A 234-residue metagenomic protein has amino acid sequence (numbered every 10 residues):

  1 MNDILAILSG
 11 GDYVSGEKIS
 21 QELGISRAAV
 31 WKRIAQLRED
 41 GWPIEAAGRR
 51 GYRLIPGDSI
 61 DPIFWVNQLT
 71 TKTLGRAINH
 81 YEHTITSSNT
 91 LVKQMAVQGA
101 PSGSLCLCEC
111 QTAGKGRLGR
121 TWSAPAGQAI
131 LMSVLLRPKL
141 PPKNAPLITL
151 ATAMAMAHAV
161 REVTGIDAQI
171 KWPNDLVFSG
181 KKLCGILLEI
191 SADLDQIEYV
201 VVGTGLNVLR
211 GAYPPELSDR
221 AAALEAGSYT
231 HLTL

Functional and structural regions predicted by a protein language model:
N2-R161: N-terminal lobe of the biotin/lipoate ligase/transferase fold
L54-I60, D219-R220, E225-G227: Short, exposed beta-strand "edge-strand" segments with a Pro/Gly-rich flavor and a Y/T-containing core
A124-A221, E225: Nucleotide and nucleotide-moiety/phosphate-recognizing core
Y229-L234: Conserved small/polar residues in nucleotide/adenosyl-binding loops
